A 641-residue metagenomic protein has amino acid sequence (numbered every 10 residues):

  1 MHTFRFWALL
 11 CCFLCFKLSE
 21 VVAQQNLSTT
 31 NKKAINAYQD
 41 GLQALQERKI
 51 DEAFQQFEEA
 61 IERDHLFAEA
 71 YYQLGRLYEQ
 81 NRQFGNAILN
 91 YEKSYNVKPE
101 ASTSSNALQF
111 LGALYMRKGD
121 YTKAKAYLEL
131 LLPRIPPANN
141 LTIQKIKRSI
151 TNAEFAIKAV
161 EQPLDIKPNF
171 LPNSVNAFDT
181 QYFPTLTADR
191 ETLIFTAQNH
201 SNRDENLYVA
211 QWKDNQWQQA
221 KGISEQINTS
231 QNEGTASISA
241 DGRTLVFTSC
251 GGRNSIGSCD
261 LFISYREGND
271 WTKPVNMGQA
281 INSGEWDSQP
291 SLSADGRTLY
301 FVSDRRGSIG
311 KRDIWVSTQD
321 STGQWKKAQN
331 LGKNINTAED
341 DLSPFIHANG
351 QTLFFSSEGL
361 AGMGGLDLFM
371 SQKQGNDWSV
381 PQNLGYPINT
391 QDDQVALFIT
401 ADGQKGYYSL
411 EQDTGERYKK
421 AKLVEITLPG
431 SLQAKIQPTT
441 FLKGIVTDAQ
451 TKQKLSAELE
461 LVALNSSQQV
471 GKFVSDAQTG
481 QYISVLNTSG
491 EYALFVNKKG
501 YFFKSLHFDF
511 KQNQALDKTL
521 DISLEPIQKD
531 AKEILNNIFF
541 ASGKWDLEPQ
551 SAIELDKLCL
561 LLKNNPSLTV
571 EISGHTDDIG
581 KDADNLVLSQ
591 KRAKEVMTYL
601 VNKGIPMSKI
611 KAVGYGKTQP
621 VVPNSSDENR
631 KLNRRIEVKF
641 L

Functional and structural regions predicted by a protein language model:
I35, Q73, F110, R117 (+8 more regions): Short, conserved micro-motifs composed of acidic
S357, G362, S573-L641: Periplasmic OmpA-like peptidoglycan-binding domain that tethers envelope proteins to the cell wall
L455, L464-Q481: Short, acidic Ser/Thr/Gly-rich low-complexity loop/linker segments typical of extracellular and cell-surface proteins
G480, G490-G500: A short, solvent-exposed beta-strand micro-motif common in secreted/extracellular proteins
K499-D521: Structured interaction patches on ligand/partner-binding surfaces of diverse proteins
F540-G574, M597-M607, V638-L641: Periplasmic peptidoglycan-binding/anchoring modules of Gram-negative envelope and division proteins
